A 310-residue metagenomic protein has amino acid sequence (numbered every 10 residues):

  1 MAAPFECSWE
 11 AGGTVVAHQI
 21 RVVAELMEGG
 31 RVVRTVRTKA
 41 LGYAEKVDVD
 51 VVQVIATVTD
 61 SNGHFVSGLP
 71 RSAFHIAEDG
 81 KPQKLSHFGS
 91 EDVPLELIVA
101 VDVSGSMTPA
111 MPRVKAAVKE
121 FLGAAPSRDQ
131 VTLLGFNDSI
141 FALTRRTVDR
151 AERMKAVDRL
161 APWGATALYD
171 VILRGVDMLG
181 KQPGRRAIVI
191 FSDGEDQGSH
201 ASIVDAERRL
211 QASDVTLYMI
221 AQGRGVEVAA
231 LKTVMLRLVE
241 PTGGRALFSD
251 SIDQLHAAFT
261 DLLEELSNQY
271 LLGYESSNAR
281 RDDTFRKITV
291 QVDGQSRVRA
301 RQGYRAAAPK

Functional and structural regions predicted by a protein language model:
P4, S8-K310: Scaffold/interface architecture of coatomer-like assemblies
